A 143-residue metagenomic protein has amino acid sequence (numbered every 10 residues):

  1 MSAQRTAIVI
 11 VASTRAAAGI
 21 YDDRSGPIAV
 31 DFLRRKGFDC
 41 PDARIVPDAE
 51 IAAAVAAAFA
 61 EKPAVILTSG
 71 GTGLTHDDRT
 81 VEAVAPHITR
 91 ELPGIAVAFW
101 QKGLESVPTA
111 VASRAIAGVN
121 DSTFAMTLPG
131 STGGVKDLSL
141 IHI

Functional and structural regions predicted by a protein language model:
S2-P47: Glycine-rich phosphate/diphosphate-binding loop of Rossmann-like nucleotide-binding domains
Q4-R5, E61-P63, N120-T123: Short coil/turn connectors at secondary-structure junctions
I10-A12, T68-S69, T127-P129: Short beta-strand segments
R15-A17, T72-L74, G130-G134: Gly/Ser/Thr-rich loops at beta-strand to alpha-helix junctions that form or flank small-molecule/cofactor-binding
Y21-D22, V46-V55, E105-A110: A general structural motif
P41-T68, G73-I88: N-terminal small/polar loop signature for handling phosphorylated ligands or for N-terminal nucleophile
D78, E82-K136: Glycine-rich phosphate/nucleotide-binding loop
I141-I143: Conserved small/polar residues in nucleotide/adenosyl-binding loops
